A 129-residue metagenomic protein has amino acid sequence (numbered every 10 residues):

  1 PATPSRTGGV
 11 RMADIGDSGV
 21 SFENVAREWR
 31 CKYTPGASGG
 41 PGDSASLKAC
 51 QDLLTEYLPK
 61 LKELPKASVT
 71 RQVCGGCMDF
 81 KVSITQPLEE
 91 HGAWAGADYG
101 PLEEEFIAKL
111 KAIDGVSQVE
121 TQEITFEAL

Functional and structural regions predicted by a protein language model:
T3-F80, T85-E104, K109-L129: Short S/T/G/P-rich N-terminal loop/turn motif that feeds into the first structured element of a domain
